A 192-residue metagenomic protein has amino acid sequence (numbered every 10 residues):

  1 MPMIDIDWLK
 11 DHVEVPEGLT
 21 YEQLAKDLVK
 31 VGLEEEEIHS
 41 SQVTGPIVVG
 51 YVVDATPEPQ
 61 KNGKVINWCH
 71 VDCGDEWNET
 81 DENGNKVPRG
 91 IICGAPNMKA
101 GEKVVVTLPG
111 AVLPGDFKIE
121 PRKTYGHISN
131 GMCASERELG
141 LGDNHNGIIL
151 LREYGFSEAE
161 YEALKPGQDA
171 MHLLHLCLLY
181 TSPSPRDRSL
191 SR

Functional and structural regions predicted by a protein language model:
M1-S182: Phosphate-backbone binding interfaces of nucleic-acid-interacting proteins
Y180-R192: Single conserved hydrophobic/aromatic residue that forms the stacking wall/gate of nucleotide- or nucleobase-binding
